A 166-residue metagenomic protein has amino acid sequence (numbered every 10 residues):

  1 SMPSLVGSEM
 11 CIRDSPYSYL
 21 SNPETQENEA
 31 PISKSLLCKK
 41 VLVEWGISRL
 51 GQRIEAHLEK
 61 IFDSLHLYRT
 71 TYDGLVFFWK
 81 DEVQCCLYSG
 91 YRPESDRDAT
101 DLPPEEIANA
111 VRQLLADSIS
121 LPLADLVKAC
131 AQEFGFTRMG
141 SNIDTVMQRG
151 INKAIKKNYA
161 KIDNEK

Functional and structural regions predicted by a protein language model:
S1-G7, C11-D14: Single conserved hydrophobic/aromatic residue that forms the stacking wall/gate of nucleotide- or nucleobase-binding
S8, E55-R97: Long, low-complexity, charged/polar intrinsically disordered regions in eukaryotic proteins
R13-S33, D101-P122, E133-F134, N152: Positively charged, polyanion-binding regions of nucleic-acid-associated proteins
Y19-S21, L42-G74, A131-N164: Charge-enriched amphipathic alpha-helical scaffolds
A30-S35, G51, E55, S120-A124 (+2 more regions): Alpha-helix N-cap/helix-initiation sites
L37-V41, L126-C130: A short acidic, leucine-rich amphipathic alpha-helix
F77-A110, L114, K157-A160, E165-K166: C-terminal engagement modules used by replication, chromatin/transcription, nuclear envelope/ESCRT, and ubiquitin
